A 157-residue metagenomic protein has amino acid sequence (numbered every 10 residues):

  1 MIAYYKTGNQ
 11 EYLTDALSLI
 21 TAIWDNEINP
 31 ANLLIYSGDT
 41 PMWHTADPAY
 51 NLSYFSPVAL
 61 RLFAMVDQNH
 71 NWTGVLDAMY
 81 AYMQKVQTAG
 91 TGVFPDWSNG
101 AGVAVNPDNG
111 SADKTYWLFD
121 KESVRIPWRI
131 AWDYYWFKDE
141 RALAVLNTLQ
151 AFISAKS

Functional and structural regions predicted by a protein language model:
M1-G8: Long, hydrophobic/aromatic-enriched structural stretches that serve as scaffold segments
Q10-S157: Extended ligand-binding clefts on enzyme/binding-domain cores
